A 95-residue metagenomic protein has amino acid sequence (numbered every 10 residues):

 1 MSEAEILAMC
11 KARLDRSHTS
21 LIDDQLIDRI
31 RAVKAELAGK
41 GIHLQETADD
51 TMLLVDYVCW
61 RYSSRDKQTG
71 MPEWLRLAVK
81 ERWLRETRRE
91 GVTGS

Functional and structural regions predicted by a protein language model:
M1-L53, R65, L84-S95: Conserved short "hinge" loops at termini or chain/domain junctions
S64-W83: C-terminal structural segments of small proteins and small subunits
